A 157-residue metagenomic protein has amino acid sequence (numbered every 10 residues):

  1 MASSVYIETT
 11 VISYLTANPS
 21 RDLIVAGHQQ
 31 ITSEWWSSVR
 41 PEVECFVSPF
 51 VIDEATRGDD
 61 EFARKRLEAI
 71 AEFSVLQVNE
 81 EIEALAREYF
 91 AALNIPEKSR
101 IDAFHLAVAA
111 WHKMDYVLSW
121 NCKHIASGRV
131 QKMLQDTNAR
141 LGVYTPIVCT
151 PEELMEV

Functional and structural regions predicted by a protein language model:
M1-V47, E54-L67, F73, A91-E97 (+2 more regions): Short, well-structured N-terminal submotif of metal-dependent ribonuclease cores
T9, P49, W120-C122: Short secondary-structure boundary segments
V43, F73, D115, Y144-P146: A structural micro-motif
F46, L76, I147-C149: General small-molecule cofactor/ligand-binding pocket signal
P49, N79, P151-E152: Residues at the C-termini of beta-strands that transition into short coil/loop
V51-E54, H124: Short histidine/acidic/glycine/proline-rich micro-motifs that form metal- and phosphate-coordinating active-site loops
F73-M133, M155: Active-site neighborhoods of divalent-metal-dependent phosphate/nucleic-acid chemistry enzymes
G142-V157: Short, C-terminally biased terminal segments at protein or domain edges
